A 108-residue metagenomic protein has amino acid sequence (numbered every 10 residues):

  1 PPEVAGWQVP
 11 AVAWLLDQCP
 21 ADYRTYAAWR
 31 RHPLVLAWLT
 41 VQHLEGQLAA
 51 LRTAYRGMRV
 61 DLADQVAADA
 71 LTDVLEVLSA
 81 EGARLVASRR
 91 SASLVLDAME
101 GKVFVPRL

Functional and structural regions predicted by a protein language model:
P1: IQ-motif-like calmodulin-binding regions
V4-L108: Eukaryotic low-complexity, intrinsically disordered regulatory segments enriched in serine, proline and acidic residues
